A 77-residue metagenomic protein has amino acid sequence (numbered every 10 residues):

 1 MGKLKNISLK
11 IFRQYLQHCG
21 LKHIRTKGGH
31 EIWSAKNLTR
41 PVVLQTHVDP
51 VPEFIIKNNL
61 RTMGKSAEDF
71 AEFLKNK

Functional and structural regions predicted by a protein language model:
M1-R25: N-terminal first-folded block
G2, T46, L60: Short, flexible active-site loop motifs that bind/organize anionic cofactors or intermediates
Q17, V43-Q45, F73-L74: A generic structural signal for ordered secondary structure
H18-L21, K36-T39, L60, N76: A generic structural signal for solvent-exposed, polar alpha-helical segments
H23-F54: A short, structured beta-strand/loop element
P50-K77: C-terminal structural segments of small proteins and small subunits
